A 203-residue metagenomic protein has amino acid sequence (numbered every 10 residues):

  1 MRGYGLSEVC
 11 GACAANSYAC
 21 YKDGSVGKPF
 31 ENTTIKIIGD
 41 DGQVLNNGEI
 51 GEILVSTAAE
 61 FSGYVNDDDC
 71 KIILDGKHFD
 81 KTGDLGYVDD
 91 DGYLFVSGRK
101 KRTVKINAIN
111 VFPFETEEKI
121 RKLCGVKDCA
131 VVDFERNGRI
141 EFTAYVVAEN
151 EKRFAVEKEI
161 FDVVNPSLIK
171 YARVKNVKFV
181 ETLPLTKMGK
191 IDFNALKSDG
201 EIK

Functional and structural regions predicted by a protein language model:
M1-K22, T34: Gly/Ser/Thr-rich phosphate-binding loop
G5, G27, D84, A108: Active-site glycine-centered loops adjacent to acidic/histidine catalytic or metal-binding residues that shape
K28-N32, Q43-I73, I109-V111: Conserved ATP/PPi-binding loop(s) of AMP-dependent carboxylate-activating enzymes
K36-S56, D90-D91, E151-E157, D192: Conserved beta-loop-beta connector loops within the AMP-binding
I38-G39, T82, V88, F134 (+1 more regions): Hydrophobic alpha-helical segments, especially N-terminal targeting/anchoring helices
T57, S62-G63, L85-A172: AMP-binding/adenylate-forming catalytic core of the ANL superfamily
L168-I191: AMP-binding/adenylate-forming catalytic domain of the ANL superfamily
K190-K203: Phosphopantetheine-dependent thiolation modules in NRPS/PKS and related acyl-activating systems
